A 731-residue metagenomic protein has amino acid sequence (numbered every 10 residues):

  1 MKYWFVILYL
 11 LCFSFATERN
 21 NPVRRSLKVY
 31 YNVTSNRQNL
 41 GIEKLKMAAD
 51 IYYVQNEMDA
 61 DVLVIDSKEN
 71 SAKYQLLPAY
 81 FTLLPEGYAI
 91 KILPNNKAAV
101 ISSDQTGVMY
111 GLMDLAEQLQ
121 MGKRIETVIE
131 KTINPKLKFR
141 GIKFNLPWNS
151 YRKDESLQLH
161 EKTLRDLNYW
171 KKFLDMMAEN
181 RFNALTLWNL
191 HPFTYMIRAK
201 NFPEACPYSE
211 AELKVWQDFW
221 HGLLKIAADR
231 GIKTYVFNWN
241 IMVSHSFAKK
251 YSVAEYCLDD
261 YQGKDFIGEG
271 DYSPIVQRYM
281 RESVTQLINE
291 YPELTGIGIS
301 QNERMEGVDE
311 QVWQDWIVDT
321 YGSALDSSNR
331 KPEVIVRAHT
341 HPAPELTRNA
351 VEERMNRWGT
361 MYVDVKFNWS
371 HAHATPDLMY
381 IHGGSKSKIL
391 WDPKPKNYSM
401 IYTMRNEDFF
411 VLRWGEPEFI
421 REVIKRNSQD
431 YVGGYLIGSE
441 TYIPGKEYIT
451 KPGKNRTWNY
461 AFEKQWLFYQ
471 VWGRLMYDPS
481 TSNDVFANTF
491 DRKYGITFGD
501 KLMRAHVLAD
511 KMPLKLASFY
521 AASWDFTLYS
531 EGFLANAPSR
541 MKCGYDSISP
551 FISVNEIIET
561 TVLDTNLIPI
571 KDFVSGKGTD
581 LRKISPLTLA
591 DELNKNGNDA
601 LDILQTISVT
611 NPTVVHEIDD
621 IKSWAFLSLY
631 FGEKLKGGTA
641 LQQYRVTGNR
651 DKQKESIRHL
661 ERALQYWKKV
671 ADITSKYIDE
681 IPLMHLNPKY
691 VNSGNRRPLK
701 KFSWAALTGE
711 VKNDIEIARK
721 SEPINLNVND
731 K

Functional and structural regions predicted by a protein language model:
Y3-C12: Sec-dependent N-terminal signal peptides
C12-V23: Bacterial Sec-dependent signal peptides at the C-terminal "C-region" and cleavage site
N21-Y30, T34-R37, G41-K44, A48 (+6 more regions): Feature activates predominantly on carbohydrate-active enzymes
V54, N183, P203-L213, Q217 (+7 more regions): Catalytic-core regions of glycoside hydrolase
V54-T82: Short, well-ordered secondary-structure micro-motifs within conserved domains or adaptor modules
D104, I142, M177, L287 (+3 more regions): Conserved, mostly hydrophobic/aromatic
S439, I443, G453-V691, N695 (+2 more regions): C-terminal non-catalytic alpha-helical accessory regions
L686-K731: A eukaryotic intrinsically disordered, low-complexity regulatory tract that is acidic and Ser/Pro-rich, enriched
